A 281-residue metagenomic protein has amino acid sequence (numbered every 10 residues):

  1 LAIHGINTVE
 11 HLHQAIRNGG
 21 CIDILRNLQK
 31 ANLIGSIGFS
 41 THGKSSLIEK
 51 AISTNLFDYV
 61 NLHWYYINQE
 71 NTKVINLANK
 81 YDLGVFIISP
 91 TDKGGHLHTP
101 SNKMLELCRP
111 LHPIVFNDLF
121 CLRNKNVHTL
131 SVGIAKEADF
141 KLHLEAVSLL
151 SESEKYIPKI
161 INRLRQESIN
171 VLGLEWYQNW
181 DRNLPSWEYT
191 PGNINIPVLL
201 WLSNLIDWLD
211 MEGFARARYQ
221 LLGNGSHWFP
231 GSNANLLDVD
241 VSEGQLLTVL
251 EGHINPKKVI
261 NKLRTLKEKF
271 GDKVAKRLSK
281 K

Functional and structural regions predicted by a protein language model:
L1-K73, N79-I87, T91, R109: Glycine/proline-rich, positively charged, aromatic-decorated active-site loop/lid region on the catalytic face
K73-K281: Structured C-terminal cap/extension of enzyme domains
